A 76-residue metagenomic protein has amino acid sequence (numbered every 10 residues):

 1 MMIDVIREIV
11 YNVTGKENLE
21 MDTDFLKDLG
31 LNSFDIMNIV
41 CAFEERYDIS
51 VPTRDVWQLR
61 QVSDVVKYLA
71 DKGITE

Functional and structural regions predicted by a protein language model:
M1-N18, K72-T75: Thiotemplate assembly-line natural product biosynthesis machinery
I3-D4, L31, Q61: Short acidic/polar alpha-helix capping motifs at helix-coil junctions
Y11-G30, R46-R54, Q58: Phosphopantetheine carrier-protein modules
D35: Two-component histidine kinase catalytic core, primarily the HATPase_c
S50, V56-T75: C-terminal structural segments of small proteins and small subunits
